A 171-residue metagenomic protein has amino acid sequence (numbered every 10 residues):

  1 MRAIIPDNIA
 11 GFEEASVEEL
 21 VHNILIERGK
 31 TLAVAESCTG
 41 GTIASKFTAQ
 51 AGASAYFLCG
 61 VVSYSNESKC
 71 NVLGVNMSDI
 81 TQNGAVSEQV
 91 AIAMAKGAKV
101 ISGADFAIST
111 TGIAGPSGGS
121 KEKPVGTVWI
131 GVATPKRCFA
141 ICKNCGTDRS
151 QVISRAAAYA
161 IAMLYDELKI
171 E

Functional and structural regions predicted by a protein language model:
M1-E171: Short alpha-helical segments enriched in small residues
